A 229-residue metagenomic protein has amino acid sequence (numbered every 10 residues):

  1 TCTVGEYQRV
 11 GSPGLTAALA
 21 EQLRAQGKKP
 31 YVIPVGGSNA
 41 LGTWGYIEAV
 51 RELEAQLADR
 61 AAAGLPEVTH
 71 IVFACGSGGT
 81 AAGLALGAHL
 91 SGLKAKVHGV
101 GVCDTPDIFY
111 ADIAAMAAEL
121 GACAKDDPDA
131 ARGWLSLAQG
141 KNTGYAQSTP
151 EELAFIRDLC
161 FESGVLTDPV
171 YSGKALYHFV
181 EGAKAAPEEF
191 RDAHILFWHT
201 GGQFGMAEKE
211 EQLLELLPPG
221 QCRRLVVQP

Functional and structural regions predicted by a protein language model:
T1-A61, A130-T149, A154-F155: Small/polar-residue-rich loop-to-helix segments that shape phosphate-bearing ligand pockets
E6, I33-G37, C75-G76, V102 (+3 more regions): Fold-independent oxyanion-binding glycine-rich loops and adjacent beta-strand/coil segments at enzyme active sites
Q8-L15, L41-E48, P66, C75 (+4 more regions): Conserved active-site and cofactor/substrate-binding residues in soluble primary-metabolism enzymes
L23-K29, L57-E67, V165, A186-R191: Glycine-rich phosphate-binding loop signature in dinucleotide/nucleotide-binding domains
L23-R24, A88, C160: A generic structural signal for well-ordered alpha-helical segments
Y31, H70, H194-L196: Structural motif
T43-L135, W198-P229: Glycine-rich phosphate/pyrophosphate-binding loop at beta-loop-alpha junctions
A131-D192: Active-site-adjacent helical/loop segments in soluble small-molecule enzymes
